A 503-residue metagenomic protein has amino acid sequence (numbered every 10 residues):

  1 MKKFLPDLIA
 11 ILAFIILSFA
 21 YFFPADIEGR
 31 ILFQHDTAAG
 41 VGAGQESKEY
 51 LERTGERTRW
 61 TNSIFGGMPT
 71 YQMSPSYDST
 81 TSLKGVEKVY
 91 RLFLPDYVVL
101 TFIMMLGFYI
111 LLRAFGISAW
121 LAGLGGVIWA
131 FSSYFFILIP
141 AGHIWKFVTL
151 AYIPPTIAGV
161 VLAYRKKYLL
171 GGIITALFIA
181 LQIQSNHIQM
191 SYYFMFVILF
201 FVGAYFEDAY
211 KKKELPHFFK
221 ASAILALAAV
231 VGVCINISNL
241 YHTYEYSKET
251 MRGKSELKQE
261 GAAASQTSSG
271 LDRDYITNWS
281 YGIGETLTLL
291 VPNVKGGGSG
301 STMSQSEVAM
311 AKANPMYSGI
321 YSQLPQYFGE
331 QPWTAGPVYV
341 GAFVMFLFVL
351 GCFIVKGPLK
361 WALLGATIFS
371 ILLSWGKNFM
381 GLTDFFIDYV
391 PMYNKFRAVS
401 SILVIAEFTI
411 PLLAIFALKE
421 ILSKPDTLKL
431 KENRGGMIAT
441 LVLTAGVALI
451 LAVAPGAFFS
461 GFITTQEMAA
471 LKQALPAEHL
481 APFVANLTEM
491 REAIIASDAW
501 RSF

Functional and structural regions predicted by a protein language model:
M1-F23, K220-A229, V349, M437-V442: Start-transfer (signal-anchor) and selected internal transmembrane alpha helices of multi-pass inner/ER membrane
L17-L111, F115, V127-L150, T267 (+3 more regions): Membrane-interface coil-to-helix junctions
Y21-A38, N239-R252, A454-T465: Helix-to-loop transition at the C-terminal end of transmembrane segments
F108-I117, I157-V160, Y164, C352 (+2 more regions): Transmembrane-helix signature of membrane-embedded glycosylation machinery that interfaces with polyprenol carriers
L112-F131, K166-G172: Transmembrane-helix signature of polytopic, membrane-embedded enzymes that assemble or transfer cell-envelope glycans
L124-I137, I174-L181, A398: Short aromatic/hydrophobic helix-turn
G142-A151, A163-A180, I188-M190, F194-Y210 (+2 more regions): Contiguous transmembrane helix-bundle modules in multi-pass membrane proteins
F218-Y281: Polar, glycine-rich mid-to-C-terminal structural blocks that act as macromolecule-binding/assembly scaffolds
